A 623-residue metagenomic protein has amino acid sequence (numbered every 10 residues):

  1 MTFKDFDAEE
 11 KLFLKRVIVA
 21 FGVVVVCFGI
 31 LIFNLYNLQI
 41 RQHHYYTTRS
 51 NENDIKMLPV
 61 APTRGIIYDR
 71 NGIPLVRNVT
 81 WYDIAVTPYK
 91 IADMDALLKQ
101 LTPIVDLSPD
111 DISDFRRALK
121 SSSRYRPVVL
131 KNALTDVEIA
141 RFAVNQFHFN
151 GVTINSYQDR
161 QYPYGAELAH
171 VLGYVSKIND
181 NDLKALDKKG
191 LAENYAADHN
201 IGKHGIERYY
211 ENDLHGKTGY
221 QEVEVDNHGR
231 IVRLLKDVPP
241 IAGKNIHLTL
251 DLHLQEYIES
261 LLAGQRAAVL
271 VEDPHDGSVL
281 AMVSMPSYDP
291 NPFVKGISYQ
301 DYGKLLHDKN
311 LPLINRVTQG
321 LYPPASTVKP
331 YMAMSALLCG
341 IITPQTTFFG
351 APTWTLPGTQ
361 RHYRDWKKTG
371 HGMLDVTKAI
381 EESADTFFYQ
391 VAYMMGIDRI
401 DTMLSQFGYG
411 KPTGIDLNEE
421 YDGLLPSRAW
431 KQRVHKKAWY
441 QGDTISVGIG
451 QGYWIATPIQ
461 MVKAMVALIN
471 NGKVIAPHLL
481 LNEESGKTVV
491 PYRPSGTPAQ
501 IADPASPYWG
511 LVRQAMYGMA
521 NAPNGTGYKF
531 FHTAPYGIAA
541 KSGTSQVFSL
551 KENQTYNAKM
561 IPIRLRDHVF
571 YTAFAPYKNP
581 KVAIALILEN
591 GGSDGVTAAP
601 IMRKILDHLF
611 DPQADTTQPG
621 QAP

Functional and structural regions predicted by a protein language model:
M1-Y299, L321, T343, F349 (+8 more regions): Periplasmic/cell-envelope proteins involved in peptidoglycan metabolism and beta-lactam response
T2-D7, V76, V225-L235, H275-T327 (+3 more regions): Beta-lactam-recognizing serine transpeptidase/beta-lactamase-like catalytic domain environment
